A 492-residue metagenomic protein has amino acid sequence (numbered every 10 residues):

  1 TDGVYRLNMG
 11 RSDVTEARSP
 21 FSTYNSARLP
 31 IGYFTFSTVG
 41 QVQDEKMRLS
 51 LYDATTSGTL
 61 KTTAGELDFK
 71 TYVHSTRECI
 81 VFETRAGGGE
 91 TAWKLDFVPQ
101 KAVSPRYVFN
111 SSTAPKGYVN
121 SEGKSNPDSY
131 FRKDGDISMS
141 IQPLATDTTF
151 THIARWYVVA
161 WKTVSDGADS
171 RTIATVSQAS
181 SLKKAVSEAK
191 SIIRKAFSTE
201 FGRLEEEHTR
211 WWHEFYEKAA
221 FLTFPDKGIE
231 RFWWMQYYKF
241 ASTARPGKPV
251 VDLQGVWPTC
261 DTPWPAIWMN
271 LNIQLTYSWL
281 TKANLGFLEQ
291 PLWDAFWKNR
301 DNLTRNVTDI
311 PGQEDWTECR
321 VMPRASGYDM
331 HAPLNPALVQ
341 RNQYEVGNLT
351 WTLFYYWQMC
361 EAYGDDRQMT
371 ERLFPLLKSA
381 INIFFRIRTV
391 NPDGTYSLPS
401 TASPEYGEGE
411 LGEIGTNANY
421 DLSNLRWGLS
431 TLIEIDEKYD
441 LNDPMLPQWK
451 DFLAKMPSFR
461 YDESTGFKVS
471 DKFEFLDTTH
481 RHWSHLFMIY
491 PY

Functional and structural regions predicted by a protein language model:
D2-I267, L285-Q290, F296-N306, D440 (+1 more regions): Acidic/polar, glycine-enriched structural segments that form the non-catalytic walls/loops of the carbohydrate-binding
T62-K70, H74-I80, G88, K101 (+2 more regions): A conserved hydrophobic secondary-structure block that centers on an alpha-helix together with its immediately flanking
E206-E214, R245-V256, D315-P333, L349-F354 (+2 more regions): Active-site-adjacent bridging/hinge elements
E217-R231, K248-W264, W279-L280, N284 (+5 more regions): Primarily short, surface-exposed interaction patches in extracytoplasmic proteins
L253-W264, M322-N342, T401-A418, K472: Acidic/His metal-coordination segments adjacent to aromatic residues that form catalytic metal sites in metalloenzymes
M269-R305, Q313-T317, G327-L334, Q340-D366 (+2 more regions): Active-site core of glycosidic bond-cleaving carbohydrate-active enzymes
S379, I383-I435: Acidic/histidine-rich catalytic neighborhood
